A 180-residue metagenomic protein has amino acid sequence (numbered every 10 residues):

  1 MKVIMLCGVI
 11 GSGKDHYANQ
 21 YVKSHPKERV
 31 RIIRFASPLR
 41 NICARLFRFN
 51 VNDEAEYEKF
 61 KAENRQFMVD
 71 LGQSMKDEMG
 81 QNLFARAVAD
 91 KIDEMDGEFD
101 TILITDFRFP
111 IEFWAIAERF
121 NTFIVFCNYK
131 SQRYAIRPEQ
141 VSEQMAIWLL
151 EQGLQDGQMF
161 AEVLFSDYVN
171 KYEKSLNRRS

Functional and structural regions predicted by a protein language model:
V9: P-loop (Walker A) phosphate-binding loop of NTP-binding proteins
K14: Conserved lysine of the Walker
Y17: Hydrophobic positions on the alpha1 helix immediately C-terminal to the Walker A/P-loop
K23-I32: Post-Walker A helix-loop "phosphate-sensing" segment adjacent to the P-loop in P-loop NTPases
R31, A87-Q144: ATP-dependent NMP and nucleoside kinases share a basic, alpha-helical "lid"
F35-D100: ATP-dependent small-molecule kinase phosphotransfer cores that center on conserved nucleotide phosphate-binding segments
N121-G153, F160-E162, S166, N170-R178: Flexible, gly/pro- and Lys/Arg-enriched active-site loops
